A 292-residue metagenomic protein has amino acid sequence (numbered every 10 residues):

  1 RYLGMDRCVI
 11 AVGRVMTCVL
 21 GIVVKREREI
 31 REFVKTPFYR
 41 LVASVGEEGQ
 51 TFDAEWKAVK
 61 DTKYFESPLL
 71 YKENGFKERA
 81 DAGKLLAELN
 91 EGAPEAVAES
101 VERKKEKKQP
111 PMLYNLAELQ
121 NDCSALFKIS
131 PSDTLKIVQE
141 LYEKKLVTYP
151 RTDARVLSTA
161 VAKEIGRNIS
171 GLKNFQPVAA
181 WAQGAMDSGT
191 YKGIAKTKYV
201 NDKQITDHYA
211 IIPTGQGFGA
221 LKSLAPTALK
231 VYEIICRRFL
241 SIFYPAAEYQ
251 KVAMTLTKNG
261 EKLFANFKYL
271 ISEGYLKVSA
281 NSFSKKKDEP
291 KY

Functional and structural regions predicted by a protein language model:
R1-K105, T206-Y269: Phosphate-backbone binding and catalysis cores of DNA-processing enzymes
F76-V231, F239, F243, Q250-K251 (+1 more regions): Structured DNA-binding interfaces in DNA transaction proteins
S272: Short, acidic Gly/Pro/Ser/Thr-rich loop/turn segments
Y275-L276: Hydrophobic, helix-length membrane anchors
